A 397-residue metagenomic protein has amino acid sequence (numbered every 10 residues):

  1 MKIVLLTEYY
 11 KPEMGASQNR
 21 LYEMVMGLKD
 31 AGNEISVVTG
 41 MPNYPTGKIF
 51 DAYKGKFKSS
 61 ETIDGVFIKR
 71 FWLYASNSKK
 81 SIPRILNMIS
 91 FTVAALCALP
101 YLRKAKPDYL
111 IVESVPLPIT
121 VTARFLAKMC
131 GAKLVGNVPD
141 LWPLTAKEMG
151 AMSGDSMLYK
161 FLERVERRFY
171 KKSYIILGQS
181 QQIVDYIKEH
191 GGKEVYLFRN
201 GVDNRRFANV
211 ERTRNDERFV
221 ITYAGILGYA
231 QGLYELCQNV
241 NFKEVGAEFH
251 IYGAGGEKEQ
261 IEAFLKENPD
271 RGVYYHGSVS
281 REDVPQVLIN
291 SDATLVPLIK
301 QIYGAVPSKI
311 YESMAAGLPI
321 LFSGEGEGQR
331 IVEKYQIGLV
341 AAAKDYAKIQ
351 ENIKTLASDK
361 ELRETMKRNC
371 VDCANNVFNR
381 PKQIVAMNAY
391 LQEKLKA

Functional and structural regions predicted by a protein language model:
M1-F57, E61-D64, Q238-K243: N-terminal subdomain of nucleotide-sugar transferases
L96, P100, P118-V121, F125-C130 (+1 more regions): Membrane-proximal helix-turn-helix segments that form the acceptor-binding/catalytic region of lipid-linked
Y174, L288-Y303, L318: Acidic donor-binding loop of glycosyltransferase active sites
Q182, F198-G201: Carbohydrate-associated surface elements
N215-Q231, L236-V240, E244, H250 (+1 more regions): Conserved donor-binding/catalytic core segment of Leloir-type glycosyltransferases
R218, G246-H250, E259-P285: Nucleotide-activated donor-binding/catalytic signature segment of Leloir-type glycosyltransferases, i.e., the conserved
E327-K354, L362: Change "using UDP/GDP/dTDP sugars" to "using nucleotide sugars
K348, T355, L362-V377, A386: A short, well-ordered alpha-helix in the C-terminal region of glycosyltransferases
